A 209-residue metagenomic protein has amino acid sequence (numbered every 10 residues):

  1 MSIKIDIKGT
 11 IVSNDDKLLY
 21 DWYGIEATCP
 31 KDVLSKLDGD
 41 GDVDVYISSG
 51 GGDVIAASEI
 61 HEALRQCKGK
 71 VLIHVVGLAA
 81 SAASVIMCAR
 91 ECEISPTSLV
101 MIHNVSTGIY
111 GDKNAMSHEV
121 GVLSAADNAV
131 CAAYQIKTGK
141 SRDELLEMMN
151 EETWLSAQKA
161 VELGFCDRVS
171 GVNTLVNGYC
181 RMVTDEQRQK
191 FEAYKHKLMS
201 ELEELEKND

Functional and structural regions predicted by a protein language model:
M1-A82, A89-D209: N-terminal organellar transit peptides
